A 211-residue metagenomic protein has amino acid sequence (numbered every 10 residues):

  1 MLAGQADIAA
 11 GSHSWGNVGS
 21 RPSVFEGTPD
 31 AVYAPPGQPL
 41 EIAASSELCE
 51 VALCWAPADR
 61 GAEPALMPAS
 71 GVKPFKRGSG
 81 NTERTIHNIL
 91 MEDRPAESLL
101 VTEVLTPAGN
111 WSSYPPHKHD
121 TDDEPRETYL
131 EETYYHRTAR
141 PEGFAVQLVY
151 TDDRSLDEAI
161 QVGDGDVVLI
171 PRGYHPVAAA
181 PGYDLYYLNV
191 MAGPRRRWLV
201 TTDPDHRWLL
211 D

Functional and structural regions predicted by a protein language model:
M1-V18, A108, D120-D166, R172 (+2 more regions): Glycine- and acidic-residue-biased ligand/ion/polar-headgroup-sensing regions
W15-P29: A cross-kingdom feature marking solvent-exposed beta-strand/loop segments within repeated, beta-rich binding/scaffold
F25-S45, A56, Q161-G182: Conserved metal-binding segment of the jelly-roll/cupin
D30-V32, Q38-L40, E47-V51, L99-T102 (+1 more regions): Generic beta-strand structural signal
P36, A44-S46, L53-P57, L90 (+4 more regions): Short, structured patches in soluble enzyme cores that scaffold and shape functional sites
E41-I42, D59-E63, N110-S113: Short, well-ordered, mixed-charge alpha-helical segments that flank or form enzyme active sites
L48-R94, Y150, L188-D211: Double-stranded beta-helix
T82-T133: A short glycine-rich, His/Asp/Glu-containing loop-to-beta-strand
